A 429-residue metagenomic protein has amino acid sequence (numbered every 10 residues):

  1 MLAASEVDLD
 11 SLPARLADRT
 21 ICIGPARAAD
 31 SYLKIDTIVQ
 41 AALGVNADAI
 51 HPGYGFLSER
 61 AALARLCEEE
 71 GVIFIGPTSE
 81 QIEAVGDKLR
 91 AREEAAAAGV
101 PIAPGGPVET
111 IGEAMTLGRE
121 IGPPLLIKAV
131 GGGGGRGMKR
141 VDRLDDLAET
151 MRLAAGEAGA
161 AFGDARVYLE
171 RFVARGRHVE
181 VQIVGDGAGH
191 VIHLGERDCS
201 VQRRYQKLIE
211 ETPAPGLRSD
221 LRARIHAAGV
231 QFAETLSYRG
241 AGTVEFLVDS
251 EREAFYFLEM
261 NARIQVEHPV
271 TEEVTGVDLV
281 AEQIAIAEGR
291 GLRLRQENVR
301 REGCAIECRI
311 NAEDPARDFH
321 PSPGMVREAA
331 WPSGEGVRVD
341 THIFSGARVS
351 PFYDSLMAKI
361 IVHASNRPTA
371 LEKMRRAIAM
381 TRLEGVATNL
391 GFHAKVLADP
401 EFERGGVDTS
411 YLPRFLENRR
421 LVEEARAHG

Functional and structural regions predicted by a protein language model:
M1-V244, V248-Q265: N-terminal beta-alpha lobe that positions the nucleotide/phosphoryl donor in ATP/NTP-coupled carboxylate activation
P269-G429: Catalytic cores of soluble metabolic enzymes centered on carboxylation/carboxyl-transfer
